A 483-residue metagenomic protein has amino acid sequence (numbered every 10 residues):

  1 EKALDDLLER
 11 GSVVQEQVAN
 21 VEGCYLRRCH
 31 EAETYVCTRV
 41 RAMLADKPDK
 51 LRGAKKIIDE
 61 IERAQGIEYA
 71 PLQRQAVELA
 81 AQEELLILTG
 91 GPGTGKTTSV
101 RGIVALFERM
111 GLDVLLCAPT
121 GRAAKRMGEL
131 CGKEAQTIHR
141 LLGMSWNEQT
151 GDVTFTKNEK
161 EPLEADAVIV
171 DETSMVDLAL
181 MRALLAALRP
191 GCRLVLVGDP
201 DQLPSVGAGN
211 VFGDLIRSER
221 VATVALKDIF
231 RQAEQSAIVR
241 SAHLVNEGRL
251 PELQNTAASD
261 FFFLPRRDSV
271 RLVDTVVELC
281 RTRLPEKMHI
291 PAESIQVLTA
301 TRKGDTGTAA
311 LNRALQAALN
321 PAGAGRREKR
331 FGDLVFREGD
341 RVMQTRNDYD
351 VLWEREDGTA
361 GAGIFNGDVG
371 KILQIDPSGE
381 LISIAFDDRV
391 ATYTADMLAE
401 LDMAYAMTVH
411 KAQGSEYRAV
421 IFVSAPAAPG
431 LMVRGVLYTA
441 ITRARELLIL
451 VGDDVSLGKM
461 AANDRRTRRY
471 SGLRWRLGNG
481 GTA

Functional and structural regions predicted by a protein language model:
E1-G53: Interdomain "pre-motor" coupling segment immediately N-terminal to P-loop NTPase/helicase cores
R28, E68-Y69, V77-L79, P92 (+17 more regions): Replace "in large, NTP-powered and nucleic-acid-processing enzymes" with "in large, NTP-powered factors and other
K47-R63, G325-G332, R465-G480: Long, charged amphipathic helices and adjacent flexible linkers at domain junctions
K56-L85: Conserved pre-motif I regulatory segment
Y69, L116, I169, V297 (+1 more regions): Conserved SAM-binding loop
R74-V77, Q82-T256: ASCE P-loop NTPase helicase motor core
Q75, C192, P200-G363, L373 (+1 more regions): Conserved helicase motor core of P-loop NTPases
E247, R355-T359, N366-A483: C-terminal accessory regions
